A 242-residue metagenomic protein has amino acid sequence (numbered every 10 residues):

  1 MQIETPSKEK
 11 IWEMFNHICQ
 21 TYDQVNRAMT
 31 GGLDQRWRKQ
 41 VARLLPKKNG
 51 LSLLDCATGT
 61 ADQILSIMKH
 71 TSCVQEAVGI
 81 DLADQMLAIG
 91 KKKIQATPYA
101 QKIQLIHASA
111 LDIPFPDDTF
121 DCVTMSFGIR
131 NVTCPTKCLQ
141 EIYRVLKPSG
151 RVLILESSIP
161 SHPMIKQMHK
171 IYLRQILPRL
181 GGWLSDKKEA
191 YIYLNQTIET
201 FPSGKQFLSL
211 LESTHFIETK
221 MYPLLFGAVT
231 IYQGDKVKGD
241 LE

Functional and structural regions predicted by a protein language model:
M1-D23, L173, L184: N-terminal, positively charged/glycine-rich alpha-helical extensions of SAM-dependent methyltransferases
E9, L155-L210, K220: C-terminal alpha-helical "lid/dimerization" subdomain adjacent to the S-adenosyl-L-methionine
G31-L51, S66: Conserved alpha-helix/loop element of class I SAM-dependent methyltransferases that forms part of the SAM/SAH-binding
S52-D112: Class I SAM-dependent methyltransferase SAM/SAH-binding core
L111-C122: A short acidic, Gly/Pro-enriched loop at the edge of an enzyme's catalytic core that lines a small-molecule cofactor
D121-P135: A short SAM/SAH-binding and catalytic strip from SAM-dependent methyltransferases
T136-R151: A short glycine-rich, Lys/Arg-flanked "PGG" loop and its adjoining helix->strand segment in the class I
T214-E242: Core SAM-dependent methyltransferase catalytic element
